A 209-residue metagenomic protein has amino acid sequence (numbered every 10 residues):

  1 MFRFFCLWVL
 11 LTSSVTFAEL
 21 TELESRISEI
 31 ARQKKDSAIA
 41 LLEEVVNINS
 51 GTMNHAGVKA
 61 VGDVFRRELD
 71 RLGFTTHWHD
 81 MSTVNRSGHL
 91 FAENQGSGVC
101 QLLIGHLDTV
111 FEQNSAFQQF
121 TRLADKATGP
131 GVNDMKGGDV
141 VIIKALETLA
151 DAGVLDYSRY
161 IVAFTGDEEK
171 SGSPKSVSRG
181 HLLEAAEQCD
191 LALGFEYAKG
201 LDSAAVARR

Functional and structural regions predicted by a protein language model:
M1-W8: Sec-dependent signal peptide recognition, specifically the positively charged N-region followed immediately by
F2, N133-M135: Residue-level micro-sites within transmembrane alpha helices that shape and flank functional polar/acidic positions
L7, R66, R179-L183: Short amphipathic alpha-helical segments and helix-helix/interface helices
S13-S14: N-terminal signal peptide c-region/cleavage motif recognized by signal peptidases
E19-P130, T148-Y157: Acidic/His- and Gly-rich active-site-bordering loop/insert found across diverse amide/peptide-bond hydrolases
M135-R209: Acidic/histidine-rich catalytic neighborhood of metal-dependent amide-processing enzymes
